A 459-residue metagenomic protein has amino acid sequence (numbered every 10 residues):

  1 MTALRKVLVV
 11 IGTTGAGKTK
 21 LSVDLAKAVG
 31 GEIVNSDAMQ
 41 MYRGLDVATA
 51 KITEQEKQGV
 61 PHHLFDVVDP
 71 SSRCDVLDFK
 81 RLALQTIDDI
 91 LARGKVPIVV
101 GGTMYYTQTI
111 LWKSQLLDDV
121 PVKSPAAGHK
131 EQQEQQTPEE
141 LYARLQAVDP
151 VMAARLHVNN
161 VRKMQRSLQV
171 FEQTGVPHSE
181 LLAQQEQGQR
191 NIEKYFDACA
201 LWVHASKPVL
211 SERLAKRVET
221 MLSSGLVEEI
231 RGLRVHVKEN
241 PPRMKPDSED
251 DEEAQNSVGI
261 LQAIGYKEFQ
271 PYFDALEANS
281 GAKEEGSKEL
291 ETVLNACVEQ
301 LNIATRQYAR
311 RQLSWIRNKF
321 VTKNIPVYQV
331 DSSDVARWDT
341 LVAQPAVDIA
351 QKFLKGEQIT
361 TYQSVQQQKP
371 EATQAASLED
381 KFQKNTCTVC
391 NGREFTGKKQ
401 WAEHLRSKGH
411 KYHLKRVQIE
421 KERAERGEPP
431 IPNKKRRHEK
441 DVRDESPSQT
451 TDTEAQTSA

Functional and structural regions predicted by a protein language model:
M1-K6, L21-S22, N35-Y42, S71-V76 (+11 more regions): Domain-scale terminal segments
T2-G30, Q189-A459: Catalytic core of IPPT-family isopentenyl/dimethylallyl transferases that prenylate adenosine-containing substrates
A3-K6, T19-V100, M104-R144: N-terminal phosphate/diphosphate-binding loop that engages ATP/GTP or pyrophosphate donors across diverse enzyme folds
G17, G101, N159-R162, I264: A generic structural signal for residues located within well-ordered alpha-helices of large catalytic or ligand-binding
D46, T53-A92, E134, P138-L182 (+3 more regions): ATP-dependent small-molecule kinase phosphotransfer cores that center on conserved nucleotide phosphate-binding segments
K95-V99, R155-L156, L261: Short, surface-exposed helix-loop/turn micro-motifs enriched in polar/charged residues
M104-R243, S248-E249, E253: Long, charge-dense, solvent-exposed interaction surfaces that engage phosphate-rich ligands
